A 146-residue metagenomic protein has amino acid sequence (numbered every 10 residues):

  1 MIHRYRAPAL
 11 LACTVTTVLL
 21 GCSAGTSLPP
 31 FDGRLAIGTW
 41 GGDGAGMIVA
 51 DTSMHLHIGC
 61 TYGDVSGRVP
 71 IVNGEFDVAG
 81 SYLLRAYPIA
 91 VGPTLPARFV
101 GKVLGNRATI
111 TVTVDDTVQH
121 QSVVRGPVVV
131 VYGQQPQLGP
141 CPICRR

Functional and structural regions predicted by a protein language model:
M1-A12: Bacterial N-terminal signal peptides that target proteins for export
V18-G21: C-terminal motif of bacterial Sec signal peptides marking the signal peptidase cleavage site
A24-T26, G63-G74, T109-R146: Edge beta-strand at a domain terminus
P29-M47, T109, Q137-R145: Tryptophan-anchored aromatic micro-motifs
D43-L84: N-terminal glycine/threonine-rich, aromatic-flanked beta-hairpin/loop signature
G46-D51, R98-G105: Broad, structure-driven detector of short, well-ordered beta-strand segments within folded domains
V78-V103: An anionic, turn-rich surface loop/hairpin at beta-sheet edges that serves as a generic interaction/coordination patch
